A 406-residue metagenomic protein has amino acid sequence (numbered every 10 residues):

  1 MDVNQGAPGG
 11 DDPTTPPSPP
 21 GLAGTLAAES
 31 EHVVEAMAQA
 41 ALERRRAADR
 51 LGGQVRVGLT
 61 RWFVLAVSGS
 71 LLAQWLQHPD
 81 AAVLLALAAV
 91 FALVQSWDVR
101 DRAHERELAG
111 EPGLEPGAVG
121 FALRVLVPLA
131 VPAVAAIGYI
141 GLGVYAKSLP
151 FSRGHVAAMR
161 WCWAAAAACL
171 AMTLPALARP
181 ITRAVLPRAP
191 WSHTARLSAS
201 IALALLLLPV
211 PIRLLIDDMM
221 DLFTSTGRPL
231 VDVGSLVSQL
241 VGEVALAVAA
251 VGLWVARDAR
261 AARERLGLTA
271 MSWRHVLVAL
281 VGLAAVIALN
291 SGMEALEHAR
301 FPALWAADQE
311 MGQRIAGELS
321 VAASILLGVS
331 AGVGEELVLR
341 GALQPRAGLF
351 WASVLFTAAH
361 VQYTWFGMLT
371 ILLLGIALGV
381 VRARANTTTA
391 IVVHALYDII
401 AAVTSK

Functional and structural regions predicted by a protein language model:
D2-G6, D11-A92, G113, V144 (+1 more regions): Transmembrane helix-loop-helix hairpins at the membrane interface of multi-pass integral membrane proteins
D2-P8, S148-A158, V185-A204, L208-V244 (+1 more regions): Juxtamembrane helix-loop-helix connectors linking adjacent transmembrane helices in multi-pass membrane enzymes
Q54-L71, R124-A136, A199-V210, V278-V286: Alpha-helical transmembrane segments
H78-A92, V125, G154-A171, D232-A245 (+1 more regions): Alpha-helical transmembrane segments of polytopic membrane proteins
L85-H104, A171-L177, V248-A250: Central hydrophobic cores of alpha-helical transmembrane segments in multi-pass inner-membrane proteins across all
W97-E115, P175-T194, V255-L268: Cytoplasmic membrane-interface regions of multi-pass membrane proteins
L170-A184, L253-W254, V380, R384-T387 (+1 more regions): Membrane-water interface at the C-terminal end of transmembrane alpha helices
L174-A178, A245-A259, V329-Q344: Transmembrane alpha-helical segments in integral membrane proteins
